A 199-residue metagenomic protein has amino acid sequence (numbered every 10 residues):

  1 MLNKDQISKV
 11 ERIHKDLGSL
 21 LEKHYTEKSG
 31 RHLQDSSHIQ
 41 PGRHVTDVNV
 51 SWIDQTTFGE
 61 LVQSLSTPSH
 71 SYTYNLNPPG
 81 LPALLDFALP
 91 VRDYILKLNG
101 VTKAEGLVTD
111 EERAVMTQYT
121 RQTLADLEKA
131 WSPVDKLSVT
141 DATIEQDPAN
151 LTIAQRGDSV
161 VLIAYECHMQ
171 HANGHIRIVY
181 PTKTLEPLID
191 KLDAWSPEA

Functional and structural regions predicted by a protein language model:
M1-A199: N-terminal auxiliary interaction/assembly segments of multi-subunit proteins
